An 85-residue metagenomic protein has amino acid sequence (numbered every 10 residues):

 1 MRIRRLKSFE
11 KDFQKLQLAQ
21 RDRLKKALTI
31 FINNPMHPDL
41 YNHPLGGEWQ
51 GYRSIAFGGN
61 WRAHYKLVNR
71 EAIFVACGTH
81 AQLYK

Functional and structural regions predicted by a protein language model:
R4-K7, K11, K15-L18, D22 (+2 more regions): Enriched for short, Lys/Arg-rich terminal
Q20, L24-A27, Y41: Short N-terminal amphipathic alpha-helix/helix-capping patch enriched in small hydrophobics with frequent Ser/Thr
I30-I55: A short, surface-exposed loop/turn module that caps and links secondary-structure elements
